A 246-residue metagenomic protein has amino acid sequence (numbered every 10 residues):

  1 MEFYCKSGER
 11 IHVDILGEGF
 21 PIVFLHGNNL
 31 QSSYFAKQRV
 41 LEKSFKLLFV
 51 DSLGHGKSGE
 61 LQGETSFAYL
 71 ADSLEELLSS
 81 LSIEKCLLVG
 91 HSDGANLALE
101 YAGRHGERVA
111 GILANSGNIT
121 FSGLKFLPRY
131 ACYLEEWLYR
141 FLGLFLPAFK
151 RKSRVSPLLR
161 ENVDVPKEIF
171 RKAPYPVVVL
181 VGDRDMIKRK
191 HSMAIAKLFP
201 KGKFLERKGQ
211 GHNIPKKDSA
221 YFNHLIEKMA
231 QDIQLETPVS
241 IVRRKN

Functional and structural regions predicted by a protein language model:
E9-K57: Conserved HGGG/HGGXW glycine-rich cap/lid loop of the alpha/beta-hydrolase fold
R39, V181-Q210: Conserved loop-alpha-helix segment in the C-terminal half of the alpha/beta-hydrolase fold that carries the catalytic
L48-L87: Active-site loop/oxyanion-hole signature of alpha/beta-hydrolase fold enzymes
C86, G90-A95: Conserved alpha/beta-hydrolase "nucleophile elbow" surrounding the catalytic nucleophile
N96-R104, A110-L138: Flexible "cap/lid" loop of the alpha/beta hydrolase fold
S153-I169, R184-I187: Active-site nucleophile elbow and catalytic-triad environment of alpha/beta-hydrolase enzymes
A173, V179-V181: Short beta-strand/loop motif that positions the catalytic acidic residue of the alpha/beta-hydrolase fold
Q210-N223: Catalytic histidine-centered segment of alpha/beta-hydrolase-like enzymes
